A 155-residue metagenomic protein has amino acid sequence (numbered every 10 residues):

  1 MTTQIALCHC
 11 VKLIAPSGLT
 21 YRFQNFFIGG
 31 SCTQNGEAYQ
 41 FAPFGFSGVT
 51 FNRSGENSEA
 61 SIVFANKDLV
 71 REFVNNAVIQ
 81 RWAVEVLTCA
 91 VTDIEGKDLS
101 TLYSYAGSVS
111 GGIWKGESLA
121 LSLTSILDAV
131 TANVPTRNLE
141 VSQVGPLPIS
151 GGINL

Functional and structural regions predicted by a protein language model:
M1, N57-V74: Charged, amphipathic alpha-helical segments
M1-F41: Polar/acidic, low-complexity leader/linker segments enriched in S/T/G and N/D
T3-S17, L69-G111: Short, acidic/charged, Gly/Pro-enriched secondary-structure junctions
S31-G55, E59: N-terminal, Lys/Arg-enriched amphipathic/low-complexity engagement segments that precede the first folded domain
S58, Y105, E117-L119: Envelope-exposed proteins and targeting segments
A65-K67, C89, W114, I126-D128: Solvent-exposed coil/turn segments that connect beta secondary-structure elements in extracytoplasmic/periplasmic
S110-I126: Short, solvent-exposed secondary-structure boundary/capping segments
I126-L155: Intrinsically disordered, low-complexity terminal/linker regions enriched in Pro/Ser/Gly and acidic residues
